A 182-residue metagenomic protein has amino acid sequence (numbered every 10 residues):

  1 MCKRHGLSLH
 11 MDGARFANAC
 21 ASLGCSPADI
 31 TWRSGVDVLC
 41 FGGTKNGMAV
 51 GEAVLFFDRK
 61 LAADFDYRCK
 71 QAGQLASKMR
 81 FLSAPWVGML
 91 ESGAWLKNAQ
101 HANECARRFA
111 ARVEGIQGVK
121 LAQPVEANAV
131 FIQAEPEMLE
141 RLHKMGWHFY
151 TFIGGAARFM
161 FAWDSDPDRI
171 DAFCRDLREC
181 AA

Functional and structural regions predicted by a protein language model:
M1-M145, F149-S165, F173-A181: Conserved PLP-enzyme active-site core in the AAT-like
